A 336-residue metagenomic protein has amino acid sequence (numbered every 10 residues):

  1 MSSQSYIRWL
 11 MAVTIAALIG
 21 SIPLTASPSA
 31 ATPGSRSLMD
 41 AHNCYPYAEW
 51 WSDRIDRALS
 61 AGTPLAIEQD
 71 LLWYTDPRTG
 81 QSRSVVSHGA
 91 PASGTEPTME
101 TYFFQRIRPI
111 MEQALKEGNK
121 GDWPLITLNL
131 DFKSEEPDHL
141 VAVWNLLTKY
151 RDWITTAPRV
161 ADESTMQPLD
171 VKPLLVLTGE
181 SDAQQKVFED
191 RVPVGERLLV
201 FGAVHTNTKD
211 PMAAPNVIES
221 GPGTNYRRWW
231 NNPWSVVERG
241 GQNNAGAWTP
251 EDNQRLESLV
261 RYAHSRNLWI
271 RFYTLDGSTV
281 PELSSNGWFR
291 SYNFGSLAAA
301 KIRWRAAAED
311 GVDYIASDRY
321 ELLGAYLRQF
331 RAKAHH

Functional and structural regions predicted by a protein language model:
S2-A31: Secretory targeting and sorting signals
T32-L65, W73-H336: Catalytic cores of phosphodiester-bond hydrolases, prominently lipid phosphodiesterases
